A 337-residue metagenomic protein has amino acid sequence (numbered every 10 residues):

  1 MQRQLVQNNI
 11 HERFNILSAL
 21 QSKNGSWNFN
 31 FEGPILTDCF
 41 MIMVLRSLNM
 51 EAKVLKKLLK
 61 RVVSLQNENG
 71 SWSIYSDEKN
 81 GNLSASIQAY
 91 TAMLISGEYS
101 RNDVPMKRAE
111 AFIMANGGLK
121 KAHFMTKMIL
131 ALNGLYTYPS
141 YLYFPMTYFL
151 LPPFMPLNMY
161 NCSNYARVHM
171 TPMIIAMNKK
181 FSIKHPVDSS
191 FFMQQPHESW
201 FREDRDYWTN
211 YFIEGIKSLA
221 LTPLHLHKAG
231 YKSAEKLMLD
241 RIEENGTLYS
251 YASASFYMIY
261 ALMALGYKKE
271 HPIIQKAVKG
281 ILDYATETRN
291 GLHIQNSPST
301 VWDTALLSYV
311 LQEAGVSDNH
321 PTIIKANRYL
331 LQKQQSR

Functional and structural regions predicted by a protein language model:
M1-R337: Preference for long, amphipathic alpha-helical scaffolds in soluble/luminal domains and all-alpha bundles
